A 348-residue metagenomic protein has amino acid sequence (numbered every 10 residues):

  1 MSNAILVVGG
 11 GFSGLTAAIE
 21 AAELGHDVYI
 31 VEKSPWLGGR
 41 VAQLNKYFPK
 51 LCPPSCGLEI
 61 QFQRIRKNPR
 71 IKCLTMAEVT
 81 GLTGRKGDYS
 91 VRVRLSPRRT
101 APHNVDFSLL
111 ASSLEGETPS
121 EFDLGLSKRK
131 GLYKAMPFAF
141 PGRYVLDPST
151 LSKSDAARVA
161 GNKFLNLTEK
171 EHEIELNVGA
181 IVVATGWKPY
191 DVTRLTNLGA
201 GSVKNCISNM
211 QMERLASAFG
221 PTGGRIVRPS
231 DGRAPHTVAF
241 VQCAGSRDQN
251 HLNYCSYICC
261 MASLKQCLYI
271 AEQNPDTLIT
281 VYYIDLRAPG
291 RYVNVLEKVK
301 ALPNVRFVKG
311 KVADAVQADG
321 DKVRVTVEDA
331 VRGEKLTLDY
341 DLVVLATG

Functional and structural regions predicted by a protein language model:
M1-G348: Residues forming the flavin
